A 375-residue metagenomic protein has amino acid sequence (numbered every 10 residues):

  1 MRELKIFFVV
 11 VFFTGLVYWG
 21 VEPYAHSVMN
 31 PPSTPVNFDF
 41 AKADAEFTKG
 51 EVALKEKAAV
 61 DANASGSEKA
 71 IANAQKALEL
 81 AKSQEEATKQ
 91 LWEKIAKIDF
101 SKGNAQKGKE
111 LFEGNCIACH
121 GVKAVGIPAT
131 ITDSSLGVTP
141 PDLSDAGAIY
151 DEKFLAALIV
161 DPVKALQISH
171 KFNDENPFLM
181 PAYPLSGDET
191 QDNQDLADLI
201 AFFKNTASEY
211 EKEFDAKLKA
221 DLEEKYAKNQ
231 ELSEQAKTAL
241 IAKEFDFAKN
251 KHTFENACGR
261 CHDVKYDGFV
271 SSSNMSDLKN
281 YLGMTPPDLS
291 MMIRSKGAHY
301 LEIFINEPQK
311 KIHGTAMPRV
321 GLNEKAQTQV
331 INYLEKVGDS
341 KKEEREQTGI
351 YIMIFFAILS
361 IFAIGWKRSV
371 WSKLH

Functional and structural regions predicted by a protein language model:
R2-H26, K153-F154, P181-F214, H299-K311 (+1 more regions): C-terminal capping alpha-helices of c-type cytochrome domains
R2-V10, V17-Y18, P23-V36, A74 (+9 more regions): Short sequence/structural segments immediately N-terminal
M29, G103, K109-T139, D161-D174 (+4 more regions): Periplasmic/extracellular electron-transfer cofactor-ligation site, primarily the c-type cytochrome heme-c attachment
P31-N63, K69-F112, I127, S208-F254 (+1 more regions): Electrostatic cytochrome c docking/interface patches
Q106-E110, G114-I117, P141, K153 (+9 more regions): Solvent-exposed, polar/charged alpha-helical surfaces in well-ordered, non-transmembrane soluble domains, broadly
Q106-I117, E244, A248-G259, F269 (+4 more regions): Sequence context surrounding c-type heme c attachment/ligation sites in exported
